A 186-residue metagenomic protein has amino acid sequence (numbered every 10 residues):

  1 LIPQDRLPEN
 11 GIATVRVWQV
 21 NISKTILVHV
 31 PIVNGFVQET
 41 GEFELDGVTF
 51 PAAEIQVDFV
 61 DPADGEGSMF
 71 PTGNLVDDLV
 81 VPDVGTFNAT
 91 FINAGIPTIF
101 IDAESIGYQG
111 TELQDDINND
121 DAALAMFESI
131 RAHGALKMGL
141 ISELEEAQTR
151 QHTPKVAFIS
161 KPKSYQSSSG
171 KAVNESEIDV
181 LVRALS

Functional and structural regions predicted by a protein language model:
L1-S186: Active-site proximal loop and beta-alpha junction motif in alpha/beta enzyme cores
